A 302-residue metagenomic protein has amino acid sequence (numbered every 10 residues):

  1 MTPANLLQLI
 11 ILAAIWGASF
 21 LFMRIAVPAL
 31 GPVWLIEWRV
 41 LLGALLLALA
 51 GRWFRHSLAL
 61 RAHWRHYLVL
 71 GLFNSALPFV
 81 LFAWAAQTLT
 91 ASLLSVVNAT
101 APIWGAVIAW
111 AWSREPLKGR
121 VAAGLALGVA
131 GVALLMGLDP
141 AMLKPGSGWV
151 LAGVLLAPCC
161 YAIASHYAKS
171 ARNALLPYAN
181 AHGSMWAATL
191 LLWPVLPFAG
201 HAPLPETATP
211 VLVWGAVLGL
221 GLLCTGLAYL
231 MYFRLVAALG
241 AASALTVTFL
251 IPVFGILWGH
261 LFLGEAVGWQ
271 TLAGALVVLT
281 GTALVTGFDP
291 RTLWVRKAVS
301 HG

Functional and structural regions predicted by a protein language model:
M1-L6, A29-V33, E37, A59-R65 (+3 more regions): Juxtamembrane helix-entry segments on the extracytoplasmic side of multipass membrane proteins
I15, S19-F20, A48-N98, L134 (+1 more regions): Specific transmembrane alpha-helical segments of multi-pass solute transporters/efflux pumps, especially DMT/EamA
A26, L35, R39, A85 (+8 more regions): Hydrophobic/aromatic residues within transmembrane alpha-helices of multi-pass small-molecule transporters
V27-L77, P102-G105, C159-A164, A181-A202 (+5 more regions): Transmembrane alpha-helices of multi-pass small-molecule transport proteins
I36-W38, S75, F79, L93-T100 (+2 more regions): Helix-helix packing/entry segments at the starts of transmembrane helices
L46-L58, F82, A101-A126, V253-A273: C-terminal transmembrane-helix exit sites in multi-pass transporters
L47, G105-V107, A111, L125 (+4 more regions): Transmembrane alpha-helical segments that form core, pore/gating elements of small-molecule transporters/exporters
L47, L68, I108, L117-D139 (+4 more regions): Hydrophobic transmembrane alpha-helices of multi-pass small-molecule transport proteins
